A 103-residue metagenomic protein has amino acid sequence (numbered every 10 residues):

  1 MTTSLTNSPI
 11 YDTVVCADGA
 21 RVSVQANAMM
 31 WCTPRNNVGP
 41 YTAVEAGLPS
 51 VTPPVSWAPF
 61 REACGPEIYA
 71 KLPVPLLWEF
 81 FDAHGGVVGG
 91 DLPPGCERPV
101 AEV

Functional and structural regions predicted by a protein language model:
M1-L5, A101: Basic/polar N-terminal segments that are highly enriched at the extreme N-terminus, encompassing both cleavable
L5-P40: Amphipathic, interaction-prone secondary-structure segments
R35-W57: Short secondary-structure subsegments characteristic of cysteine-rich extracellular domains
P53-V103: Low-complexity intrinsically disordered segments
